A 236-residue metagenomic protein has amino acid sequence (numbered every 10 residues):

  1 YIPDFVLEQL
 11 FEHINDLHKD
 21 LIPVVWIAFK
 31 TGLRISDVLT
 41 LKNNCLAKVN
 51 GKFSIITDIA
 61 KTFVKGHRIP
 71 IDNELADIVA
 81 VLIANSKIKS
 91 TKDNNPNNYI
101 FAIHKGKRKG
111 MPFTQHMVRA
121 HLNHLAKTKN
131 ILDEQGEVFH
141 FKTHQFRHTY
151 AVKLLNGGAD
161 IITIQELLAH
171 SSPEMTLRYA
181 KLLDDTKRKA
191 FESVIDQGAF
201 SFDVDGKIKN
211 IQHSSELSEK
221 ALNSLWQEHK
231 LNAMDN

Functional and structural regions predicted by a protein language model:
Y1-I35, G51, R147: Basic, Lys/Arg- and aromatic-enriched nucleic-acid-binding interface segment
L7, N73-E137: Active-site/catalytic core of tyrosine-dependent DNA strand-transfer enzymes
L21-I22, G136-G157: Short basic/aromatic active-site micro-motif
I27-A28, L33, E74-A84, L122 (+3 more regions): Short, structured motif recognition centered on aromatic/hydrophobic residues
D37-L39, H148-A151, G158-H170: Active-site-proximal segment of tyrosine recombinases
T40-A80, E228-L231, D235-N236: Conserved tyrosine-mediated DNA breakage-rejoining catalytic core shared by Y-recombinases
L46-A47, K87, P112, H116-L132 (+1 more regions): Acidic, low-complexity interaction regions
I59-V64, L168, S172-S193: Catalytic-site neighborhood detector that most strongly recognizes the C-terminal catalytic loop/helix of tyrosine
